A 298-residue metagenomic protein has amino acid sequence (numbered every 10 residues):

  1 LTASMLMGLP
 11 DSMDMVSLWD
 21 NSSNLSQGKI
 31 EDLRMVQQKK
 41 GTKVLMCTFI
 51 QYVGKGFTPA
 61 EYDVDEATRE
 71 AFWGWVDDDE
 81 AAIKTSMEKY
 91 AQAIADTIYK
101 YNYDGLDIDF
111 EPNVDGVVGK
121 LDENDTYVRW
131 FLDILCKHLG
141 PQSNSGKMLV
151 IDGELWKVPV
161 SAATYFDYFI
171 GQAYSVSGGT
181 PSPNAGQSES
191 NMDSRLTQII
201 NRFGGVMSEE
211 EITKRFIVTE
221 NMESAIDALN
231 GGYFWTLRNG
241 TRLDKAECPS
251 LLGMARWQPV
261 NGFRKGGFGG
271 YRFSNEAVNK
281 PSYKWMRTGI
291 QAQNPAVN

Functional and structural regions predicted by a protein language model:
L1-N298: Secreted glycan hydrolases and related glycan-binding modules that recognize and/or cleave
